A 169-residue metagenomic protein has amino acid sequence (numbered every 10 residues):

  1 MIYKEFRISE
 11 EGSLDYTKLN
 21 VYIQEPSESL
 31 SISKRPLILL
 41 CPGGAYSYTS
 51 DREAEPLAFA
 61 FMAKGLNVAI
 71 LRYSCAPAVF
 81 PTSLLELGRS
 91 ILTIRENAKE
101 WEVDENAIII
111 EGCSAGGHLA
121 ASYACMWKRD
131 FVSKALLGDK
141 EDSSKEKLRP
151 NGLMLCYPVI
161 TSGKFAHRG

Functional and structural regions predicted by a protein language model:
M1-S33, F80-P81, K164, R168: N-terminal cap/lid segment of alpha/beta-hydrolase-fold proteins
I32, D51-A69: Short amphipathic alpha-helix adjacent to the substrate-entry channel of hydrolases
K34-G43: Short beta-strand element of the alpha/beta-hydrolase
G44, N67, R72-A76, V159: Short beta-to-alpha linker loops that shape the active-site pocket of alpha/beta-hydrolase fold enzymes
T49-D51, L71-E105: Catalytic nucleophile-loop/oxyanion-hole region of alpha/beta-hydrolase and closely related hydrolase-like folds
E55-A58, L87, M126-K128: Glycine-rich, phosphate-binding/catalytic loops in enzymes
L92-G169: Primarily recognizes the serine-hydrolase "nucleophile elbow" in alpha/beta-hydrolase and SGNH/GDSL folds
